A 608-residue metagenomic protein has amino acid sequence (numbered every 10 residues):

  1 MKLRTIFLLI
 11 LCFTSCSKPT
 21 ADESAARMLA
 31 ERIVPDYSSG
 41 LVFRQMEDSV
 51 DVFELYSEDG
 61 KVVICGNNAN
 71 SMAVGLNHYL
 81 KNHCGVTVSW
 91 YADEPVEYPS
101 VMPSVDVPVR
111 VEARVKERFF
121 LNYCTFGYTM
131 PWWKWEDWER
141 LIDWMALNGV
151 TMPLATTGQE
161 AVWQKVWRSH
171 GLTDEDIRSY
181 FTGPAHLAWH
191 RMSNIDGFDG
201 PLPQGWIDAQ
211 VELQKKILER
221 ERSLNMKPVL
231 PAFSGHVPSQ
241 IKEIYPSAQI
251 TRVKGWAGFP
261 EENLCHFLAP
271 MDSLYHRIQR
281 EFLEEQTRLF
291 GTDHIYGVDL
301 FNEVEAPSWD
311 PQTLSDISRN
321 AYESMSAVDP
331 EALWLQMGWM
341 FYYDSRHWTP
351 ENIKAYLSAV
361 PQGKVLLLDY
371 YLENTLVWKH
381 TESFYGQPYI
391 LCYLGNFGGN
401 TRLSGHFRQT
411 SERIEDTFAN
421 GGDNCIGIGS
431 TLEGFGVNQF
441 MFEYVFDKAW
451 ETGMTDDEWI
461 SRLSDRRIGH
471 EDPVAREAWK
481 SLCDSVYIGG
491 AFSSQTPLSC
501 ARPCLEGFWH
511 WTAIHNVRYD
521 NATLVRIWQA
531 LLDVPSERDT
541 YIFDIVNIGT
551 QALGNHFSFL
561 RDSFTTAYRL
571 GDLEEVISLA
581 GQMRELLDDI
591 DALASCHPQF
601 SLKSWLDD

Functional and structural regions predicted by a protein language model:
M1-A21: Bacterial Sec-dependent N-terminal signal peptides
S17-V115: Contiguous, structured surface segment used for ligand recognition
D22-A26, M72, L76, D137-L141 (+7 more regions): Stable alpha-helical elements in mature extracytoplasmic
S38, T87, Y91-M102, L121-T125 (+8 more regions): Catalytic-core regions of glycoside hydrolase
Y56-D59, N122-F126, G197-F198, T540-F543 (+1 more regions): Acidic/histidine-rich, surface-exposed loop or edge segments in extracytoplasmic proteins
V115-K134, M145: Active-site-adjacent substrate/metal-binding segments within catalytic domains of carbohydrate-active enzymes
D533-I545, L593-D607: Short, solvent-exposed, charged loop/turn and helix-capping segments that join or cap alpha-helices on peripheral
R538-D591: Ordered core of a single globular domain
